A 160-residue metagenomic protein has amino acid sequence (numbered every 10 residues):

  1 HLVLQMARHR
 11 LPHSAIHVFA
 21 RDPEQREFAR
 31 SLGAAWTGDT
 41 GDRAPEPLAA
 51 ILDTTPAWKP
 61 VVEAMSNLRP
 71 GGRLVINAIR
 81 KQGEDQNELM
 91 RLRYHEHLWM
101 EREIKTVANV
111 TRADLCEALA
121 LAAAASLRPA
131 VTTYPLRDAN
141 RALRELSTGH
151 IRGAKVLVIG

Functional and structural regions predicted by a protein language model:
H1-D42: Mid-domain Rossmann-like dinucleotide-binding core that forms the NAD(H)/NADP(H) cofactor-binding site
V3, Q25, E63-A64, A118 (+1 more regions): Aromatic/hydrophobic pocket-lining residues that form π-stacking "cages" and hydrophobic walls in ligand
F19, T54, A108, T132: Active-site-adjacent beta-strand anchor residues
A20-R21, P45, V75, D85-Q86 (+2 more regions): C-terminal capping/lid region of NAD(P)-dependent oxidoreductase domains
R43-I51: A short acidic, Gly/Pro-enriched loop at the edge of an enzyme's catalytic core that lines a small-molecule cofactor
L52-D53, I76: Redox-cofactor binding/interface segments in oxidoreductases and associated redox assembly factors
P56, P135-D138: Short loop/turn segments at beta->alpha junctions
W58-R128, I159-G160: Glycine-rich phosphate-binding loop and adjacent beta-alpha segment of Rossmann(oid) nucleotide-cofactor-binding
